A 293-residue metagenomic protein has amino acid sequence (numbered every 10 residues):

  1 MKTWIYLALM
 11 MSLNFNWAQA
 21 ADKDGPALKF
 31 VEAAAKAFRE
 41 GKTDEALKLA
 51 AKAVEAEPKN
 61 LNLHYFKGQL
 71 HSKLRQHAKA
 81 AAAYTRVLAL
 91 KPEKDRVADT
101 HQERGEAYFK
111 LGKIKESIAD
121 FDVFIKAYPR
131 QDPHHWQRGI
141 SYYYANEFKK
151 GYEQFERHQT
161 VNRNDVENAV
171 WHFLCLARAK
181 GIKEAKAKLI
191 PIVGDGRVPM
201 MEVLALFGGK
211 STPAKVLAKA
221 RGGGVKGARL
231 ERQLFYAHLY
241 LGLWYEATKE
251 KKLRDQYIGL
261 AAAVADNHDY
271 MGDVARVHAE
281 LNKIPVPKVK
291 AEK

Functional and structural regions predicted by a protein language model:
D24, P58, P92-D95, P129 (+4 more regions): Short coil turns that delineate tetratricopeptide repeat
L28, N62, D95-D99, P133 (+6 more regions): Start-of-helix register in tetratricopeptide repeats
K52-A53, R86-L90, V123-F124, R157-H158 (+3 more regions): Canonical positions in the second alpha-helix
